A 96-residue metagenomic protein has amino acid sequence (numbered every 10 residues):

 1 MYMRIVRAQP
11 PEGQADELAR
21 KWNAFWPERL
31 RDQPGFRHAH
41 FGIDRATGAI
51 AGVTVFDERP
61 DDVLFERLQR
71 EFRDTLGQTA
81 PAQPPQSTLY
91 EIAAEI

Functional and structural regions predicted by a protein language model:
Y2, Q9-P11, H40-T47, D74-I96: Glycine-rich beta-strand-turn "strand-cap" elements at beta-sheet edges
M3-A8, H38-L68: Short, well-ordered beta-strand segments in beta-rich or mixed alpha/beta enzyme and ligand-binding folds
Q9-W22: Short, surface-exposed ligand-recognition loops at beta-strand->loop->(often short) alpha-helix junctions that present
Q14-D16, P60-D62, E95: Residue-level signal for secondary-structure boundary sites
A24-R37, V55-T88: An amphipathic, aromatic/His-enriched active-site/gating alpha helix that lines ligand/cofactor pockets
